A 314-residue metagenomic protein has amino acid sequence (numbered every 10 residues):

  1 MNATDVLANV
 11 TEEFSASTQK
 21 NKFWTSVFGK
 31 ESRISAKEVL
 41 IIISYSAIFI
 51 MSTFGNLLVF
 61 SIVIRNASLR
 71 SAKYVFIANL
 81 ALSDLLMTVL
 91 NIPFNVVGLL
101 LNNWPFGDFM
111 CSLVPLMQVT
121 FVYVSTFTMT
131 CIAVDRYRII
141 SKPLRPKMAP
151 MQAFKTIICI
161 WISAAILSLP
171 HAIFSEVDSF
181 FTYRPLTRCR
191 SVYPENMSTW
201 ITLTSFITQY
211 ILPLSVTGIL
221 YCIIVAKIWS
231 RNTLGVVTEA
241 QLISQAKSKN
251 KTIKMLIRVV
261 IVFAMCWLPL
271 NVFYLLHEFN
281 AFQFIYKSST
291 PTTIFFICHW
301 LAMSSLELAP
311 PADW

Functional and structural regions predicted by a protein language model:
M1-F54: Extracellular N-terminal segment of 7TM GPCRs
N21-S32, L99-Y123, I139-K142, M148-T156 (+2 more regions): Loop architecture of class A 7-transmembrane GPCRs
I34-S46, A72-I132, I139-A153: Extracellular TM2-ECL1-early TM3 structural module of rhodopsin-like
I43-I50, F54-L57, V89, P93 (+7 more regions): Generic alpha-helical transmembrane segments of integral inner-membrane proteins, especially permease/transport modules
A47-I50, N79-L82, L86, P93 (+10 more regions): Hydrophobic residues within alpha-helical transmembrane segments of multi-pass solute transporters/permease subunits
T53-I64, L85-T88, I92, T120-P143 (+3 more regions): Cytoplasm-facing ends of alpha-helical transmembrane segments in multi-pass membrane proteins
L186-T187, V192-Y193, Q209, A226-L270: Intracellular effector-coupling site of seven-transmembrane GPCRs, centered on the ICL3-to-TM6 transition
V216-T217, V260-L275, T293-W314: Seventh transmembrane helix
